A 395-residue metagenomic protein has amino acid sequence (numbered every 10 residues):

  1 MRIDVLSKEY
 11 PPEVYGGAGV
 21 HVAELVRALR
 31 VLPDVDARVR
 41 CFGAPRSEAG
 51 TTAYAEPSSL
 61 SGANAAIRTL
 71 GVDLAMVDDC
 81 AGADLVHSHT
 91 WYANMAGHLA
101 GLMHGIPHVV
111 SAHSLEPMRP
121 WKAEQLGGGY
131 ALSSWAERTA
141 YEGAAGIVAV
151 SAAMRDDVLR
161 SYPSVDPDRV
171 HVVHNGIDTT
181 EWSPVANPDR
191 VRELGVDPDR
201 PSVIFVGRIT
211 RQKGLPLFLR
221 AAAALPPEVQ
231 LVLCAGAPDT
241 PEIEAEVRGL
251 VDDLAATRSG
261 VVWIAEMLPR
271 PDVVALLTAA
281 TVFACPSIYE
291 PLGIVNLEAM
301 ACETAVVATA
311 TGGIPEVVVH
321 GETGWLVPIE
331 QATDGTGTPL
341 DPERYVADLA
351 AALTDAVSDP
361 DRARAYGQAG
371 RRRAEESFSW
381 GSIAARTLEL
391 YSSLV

Functional and structural regions predicted by a protein language model:
M1-R46: N-terminal subdomain of nucleotide-sugar transferases
V20, P201, F205-A224, A245: A conserved mid-protein helix/loop that constitutes part of the nucleotide-sugar donor-binding site
S88-A93, A112: Short His-centered aromatic/hydrophobic patch
A153, G176: Carbohydrate-associated surface elements
E244-M267, P271: Nucleotide-activated donor-binding/catalytic signature segment of Leloir-type glycosyltransferases, i.e., the conserved
A275-A280: Short alpha-helical donor nucleotide-sugar binding micro-motif in glycosyltransferases
I288: Aromatic "clamp/platform" in nucleotide-sugar-dependent glycosyltransferases that forms part of the donor/acceptor
A305-A308, V318, W325-L326: Short hydrophobic beta-strand element within catalytic cores of glycosyltransferases and related nucleotide-activated
